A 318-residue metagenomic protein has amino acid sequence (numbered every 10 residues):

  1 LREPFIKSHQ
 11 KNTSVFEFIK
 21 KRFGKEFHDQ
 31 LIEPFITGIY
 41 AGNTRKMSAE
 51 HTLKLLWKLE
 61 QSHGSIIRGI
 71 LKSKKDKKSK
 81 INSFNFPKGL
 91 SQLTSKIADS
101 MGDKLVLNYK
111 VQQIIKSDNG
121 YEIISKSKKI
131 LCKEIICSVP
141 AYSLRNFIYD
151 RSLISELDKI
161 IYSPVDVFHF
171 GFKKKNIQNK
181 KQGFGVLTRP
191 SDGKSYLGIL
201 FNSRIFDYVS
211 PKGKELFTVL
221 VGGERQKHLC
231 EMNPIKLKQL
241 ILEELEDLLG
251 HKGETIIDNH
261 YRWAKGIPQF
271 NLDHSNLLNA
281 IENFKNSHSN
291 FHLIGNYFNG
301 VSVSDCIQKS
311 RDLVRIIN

Functional and structural regions predicted by a protein language model:
L1-Q113: Active-site/ligand-binding neighborhood in enzyme catalytic cores
M101-G102, C132-K133, H288: Short, well-ordered alpha-helix to beta-strand connector turns
K104-V106, N259, H292: General small-molecule cofactor/ligand-binding pocket signal
L107-F217, G222-E231, I235, Q239 (+3 more regions): Mid-domain catalytic core of redox enzymes that form a hydrophobic substrate pocket/lid adjacent to a catalytic redox
F217-T218, N283-V301, K309: Short FAD-binding loop at a beta-strand-to-alpha-helix junction that anchors the flavin cofactor in diverse
E224-K227, K238-N286: Flavin (FAD/FMN) cofactor-binding core of flavoprotein oxidoreductases
C306-N318: Internal hydrophobic alpha-helix adjacent to the cofactor/substrate pocket in enzyme cavities
